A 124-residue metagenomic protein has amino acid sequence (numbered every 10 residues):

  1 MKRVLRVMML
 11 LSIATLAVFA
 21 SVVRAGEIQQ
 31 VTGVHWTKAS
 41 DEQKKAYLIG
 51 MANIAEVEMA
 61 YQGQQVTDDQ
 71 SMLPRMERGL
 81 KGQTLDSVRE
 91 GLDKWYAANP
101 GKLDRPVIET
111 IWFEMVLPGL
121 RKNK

Functional and structural regions predicted by a protein language model:
M1-L11: Bacterial N-terminal signal peptides that target proteins for export
K2-R3, S21, D41, D86: Short alpha-helical segments used as structural interaction elements across diverse proteins
M9-F19: Bacterial N-terminal signal peptides
I13-A14, T37, I49-E58, D69-R75: Phosphate-binding glycine-rich loops and adjacent basic patches that engage nucleotide phosphates, nucleic-acid
F19-G26: Sec/Tat signal peptide C-region and signal peptidase I cleavage site
G26-I49, E56: Immediate post-signal-peptide N-terminus of mature secreted/exported proteins
E27-G33, E58-K124: Compact alpha-helical subdomains of small soluble proteins
